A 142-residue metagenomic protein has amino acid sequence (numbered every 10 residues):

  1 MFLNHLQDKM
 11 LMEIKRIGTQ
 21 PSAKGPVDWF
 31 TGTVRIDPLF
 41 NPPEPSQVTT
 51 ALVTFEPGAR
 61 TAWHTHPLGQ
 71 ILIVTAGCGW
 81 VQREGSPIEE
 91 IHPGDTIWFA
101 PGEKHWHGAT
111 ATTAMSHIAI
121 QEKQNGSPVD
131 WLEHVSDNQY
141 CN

Functional and structural regions predicted by a protein language model:
F2-Q47, P128-N142: A short, N-terminal "cap"/entry segment at the start of jelly-roll beta-barrel domains of the cupin/DSBH fold
R35-P38, T49-H66: Conserved short histidine dyad/triad with adjacent acidic residue
N41, T65, I73, I91-P93 (+1 more regions): Conserved strand-loop elements at the edges of beta-sheets that form or border functional pockets
T61-W63, V81-Q82, K104-A111: Short beta-strand His + acidic residue motifs that chelate non-heme Fe in jelly-roll/DSBH and cupin folds
L68-W80, E84-G85: Glycine- and acidic-residue-biased ligand/ion/polar-headgroup-sensing regions
I71, W98, T112-W131: A short hydrophobic beta-strand segment most commonly corresponding to one strand of the jelly-roll/cupin
G85-P101: Short acidic-glycine-tyrosine-enriched beta hairpin
